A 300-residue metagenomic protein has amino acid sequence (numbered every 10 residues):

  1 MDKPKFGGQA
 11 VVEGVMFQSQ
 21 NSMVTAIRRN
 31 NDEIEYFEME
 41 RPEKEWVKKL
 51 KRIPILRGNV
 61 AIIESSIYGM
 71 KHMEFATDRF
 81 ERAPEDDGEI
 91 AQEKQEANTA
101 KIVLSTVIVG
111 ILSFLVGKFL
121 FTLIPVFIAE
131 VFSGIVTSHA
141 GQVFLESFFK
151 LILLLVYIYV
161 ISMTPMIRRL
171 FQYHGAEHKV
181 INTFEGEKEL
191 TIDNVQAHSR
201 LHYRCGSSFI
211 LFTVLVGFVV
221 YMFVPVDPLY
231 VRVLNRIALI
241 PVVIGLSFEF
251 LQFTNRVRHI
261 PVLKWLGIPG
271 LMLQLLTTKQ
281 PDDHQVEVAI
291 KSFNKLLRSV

Functional and structural regions predicted by a protein language model:
M1-E89: Divalent-cation
D2-V11, V15-F17, T25, E85-G88 (+6 more regions): Polar-ligand-bearing catalytic/cofactor-coordination segments of membrane-embedded or membrane-tethered inner-membrane
V15-I27, I108-K118, R169-F171: Alpha-helical transmembrane segments of integral membrane proteins, especially early/N-terminal helices
I53-F75, E146-F171, V243-R256: Hydrophobic alpha-helical membrane-embedded segments
F75, R79, S113-T137, T213-I237 (+2 more regions): Juxtamembrane "helix exit" motif at the C-terminal ends of alpha-helical transmembrane segments in multi-pass membrane
E81-N98, I102, T106, F119-Q142: Hydrophobic transmembrane alpha-helix segments characteristic of membrane transport and insertion machinery
A100-K118, S199-F223: Transmembrane alpha-helical segments and their cytosolic interface motifs in multi-pass membrane proteins
K101, S105, V109, T137-F149 (+3 more regions): Membrane-interface starts of transmembrane alpha-helices
